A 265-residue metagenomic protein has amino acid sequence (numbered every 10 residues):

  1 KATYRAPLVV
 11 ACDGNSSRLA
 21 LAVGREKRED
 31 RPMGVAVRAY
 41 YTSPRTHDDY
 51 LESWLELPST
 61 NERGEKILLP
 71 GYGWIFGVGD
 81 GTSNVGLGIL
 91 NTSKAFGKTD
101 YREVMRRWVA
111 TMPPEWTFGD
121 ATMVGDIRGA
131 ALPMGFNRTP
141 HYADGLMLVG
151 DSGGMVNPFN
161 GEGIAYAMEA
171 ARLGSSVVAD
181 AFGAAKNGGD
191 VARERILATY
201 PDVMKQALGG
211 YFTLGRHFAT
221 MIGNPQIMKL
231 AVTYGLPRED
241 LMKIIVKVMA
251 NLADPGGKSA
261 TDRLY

Functional and structural regions predicted by a protein language model:
K1-D120: Predominantly flavin-linked oxidoreductase catalytic cores and closely associated redox partners
C12, S16, D30, L68 (+11 more regions): Generic structural signal for well-ordered, non-membrane alpha-helical segments in soluble metabolic enzymes
N15, L173, I227: Residue-level recognition of oxygen-bearing side chains
S17, A39, S53, W74 (+9 more regions): Flexible, active-site-adjacent loop/turn segments at secondary-structure boundaries
L21-A22, F159, A165, V232: Short, function-defining helix-loop hinge/capping sites that tune catalysis or transport
S93-V177, G183: FAD/FMN-dependent oxidoreductases across multiple families
A179-Y265: C-terminal helical "tail/cap" subdomain of flavin- and related membrane-associated enzymes
